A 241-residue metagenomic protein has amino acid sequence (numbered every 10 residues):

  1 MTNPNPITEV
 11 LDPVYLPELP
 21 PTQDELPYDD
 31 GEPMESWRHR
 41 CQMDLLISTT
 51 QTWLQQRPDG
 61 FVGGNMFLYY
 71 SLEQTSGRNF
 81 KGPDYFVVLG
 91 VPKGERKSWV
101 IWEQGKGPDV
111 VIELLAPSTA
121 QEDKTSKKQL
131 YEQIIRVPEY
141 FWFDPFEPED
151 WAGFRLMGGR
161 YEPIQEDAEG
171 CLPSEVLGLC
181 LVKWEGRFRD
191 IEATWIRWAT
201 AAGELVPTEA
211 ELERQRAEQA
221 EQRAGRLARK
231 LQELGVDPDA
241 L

Functional and structural regions predicted by a protein language model:
T2-P33, Y70-P83, G90-V110, L114-I134 (+1 more regions): C-terminal interaction segment
S36-K81: Acidic-basic catalytic patches of nuclease active cores, encompassing PD-(D/E)XK and other metal-cofactor nuclease
F61-G63, F141-D144: A structural signal for short, well-ordered beta-strand segments and their strand-loop junctions that often border
P138: Short acidic/polar active-site loop segments enriched in Thr and Asp
